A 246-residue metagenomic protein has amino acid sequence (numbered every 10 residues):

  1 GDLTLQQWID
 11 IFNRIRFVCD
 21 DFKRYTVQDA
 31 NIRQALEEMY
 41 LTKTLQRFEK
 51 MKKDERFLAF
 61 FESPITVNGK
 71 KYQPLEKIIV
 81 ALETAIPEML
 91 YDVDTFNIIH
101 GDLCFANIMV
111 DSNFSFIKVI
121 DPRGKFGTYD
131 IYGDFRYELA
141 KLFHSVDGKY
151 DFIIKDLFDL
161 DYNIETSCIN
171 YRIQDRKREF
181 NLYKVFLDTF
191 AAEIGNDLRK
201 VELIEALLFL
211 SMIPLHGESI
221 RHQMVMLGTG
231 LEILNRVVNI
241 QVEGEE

Functional and structural regions predicted by a protein language model:
G1-I11, F17-R24, K50-S63, G124-F126 (+3 more regions): A glycine-centered beta->alpha junction motif in the catalytic cores of kinase/phosphotransferase enzymes
D2-L58, L75-D92, A192-E193, A206: Conserved kinase catalytic-core helix
T66-D94, Q174-D188: Alpha-helix-centered segments that form part of catalytic cores
K70-Q73, K77, E88, F114-I117 (+1 more regions): Regulatory N- and C-terminal appendages and interdomain linkers associated with kinase/kinase-like NTP transferase
V80-G133: Active-site acidic catalytic loop and adjacent metal/ATP-binding pocket of ATP-dependent phosphoryl transfer enzymes
I99, L103, F135, I169-N170 (+1 more regions): A structural signal for the main folded, soluble domain(s) of proteins
F116-I117, R123-F190, A206-R221: Active-site activation/catalytic loop segments of kinase-like enzymes and analogous catalytic loops in related
T189-D197: Short, solvent-exposed, charged loop/turn and helix-capping segments that join or cap alpha-helices on peripheral
